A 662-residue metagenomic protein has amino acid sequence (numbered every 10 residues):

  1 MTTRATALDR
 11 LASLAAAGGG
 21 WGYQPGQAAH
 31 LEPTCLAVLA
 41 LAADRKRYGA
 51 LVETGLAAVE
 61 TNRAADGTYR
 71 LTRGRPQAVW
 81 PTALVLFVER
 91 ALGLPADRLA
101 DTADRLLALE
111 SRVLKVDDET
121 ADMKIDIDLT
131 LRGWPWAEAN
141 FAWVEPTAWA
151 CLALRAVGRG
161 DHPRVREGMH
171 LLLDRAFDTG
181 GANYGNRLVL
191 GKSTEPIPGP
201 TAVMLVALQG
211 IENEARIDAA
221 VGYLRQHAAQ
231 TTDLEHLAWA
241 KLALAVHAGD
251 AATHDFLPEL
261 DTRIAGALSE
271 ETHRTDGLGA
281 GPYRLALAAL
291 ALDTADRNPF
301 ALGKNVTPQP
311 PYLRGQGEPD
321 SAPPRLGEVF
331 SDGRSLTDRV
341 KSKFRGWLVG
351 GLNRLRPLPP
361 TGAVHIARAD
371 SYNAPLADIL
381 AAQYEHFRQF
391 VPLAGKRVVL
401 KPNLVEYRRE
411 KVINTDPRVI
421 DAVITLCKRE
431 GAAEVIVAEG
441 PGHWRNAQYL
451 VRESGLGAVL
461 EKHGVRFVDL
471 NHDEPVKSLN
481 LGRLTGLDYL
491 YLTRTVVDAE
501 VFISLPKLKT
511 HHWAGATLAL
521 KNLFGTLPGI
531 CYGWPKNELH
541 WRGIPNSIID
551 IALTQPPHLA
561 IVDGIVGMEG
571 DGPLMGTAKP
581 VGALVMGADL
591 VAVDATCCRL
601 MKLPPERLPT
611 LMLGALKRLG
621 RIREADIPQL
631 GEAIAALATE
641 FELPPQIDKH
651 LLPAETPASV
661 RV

Functional and structural regions predicted by a protein language model:
M1-A5, G22-T54, A65-D104, A108-E167 (+3 more regions): An alpha-helical repeat/solenoid feature that recognizes helix-turn-helix modules
L11-A12, V59, L106, L172-L173 (+4 more regions): Buried hydrophobic core positions in alpha-solenoid tandem helical repeats
G18-G20, A65-T68, L131-R132, L404 (+1 more regions): Glycine/charged-rich beta-loop-alpha catalytic/anionic-binding loops adjacent to active sites
L56, A103, M169, V221 (+3 more regions): Generic structural signal for well-ordered alpha-helices, preferentially at hydrophobic/aromatic core positions
P310: Cationic, low-complexity basic patches in intrinsically disordered or flexible, solvent-exposed regions
R314-G317, P324-E328: Glycine-biased, low-complexity coil/linker segments
V329-V662: N-terminal and secondary-structure boundary signal
